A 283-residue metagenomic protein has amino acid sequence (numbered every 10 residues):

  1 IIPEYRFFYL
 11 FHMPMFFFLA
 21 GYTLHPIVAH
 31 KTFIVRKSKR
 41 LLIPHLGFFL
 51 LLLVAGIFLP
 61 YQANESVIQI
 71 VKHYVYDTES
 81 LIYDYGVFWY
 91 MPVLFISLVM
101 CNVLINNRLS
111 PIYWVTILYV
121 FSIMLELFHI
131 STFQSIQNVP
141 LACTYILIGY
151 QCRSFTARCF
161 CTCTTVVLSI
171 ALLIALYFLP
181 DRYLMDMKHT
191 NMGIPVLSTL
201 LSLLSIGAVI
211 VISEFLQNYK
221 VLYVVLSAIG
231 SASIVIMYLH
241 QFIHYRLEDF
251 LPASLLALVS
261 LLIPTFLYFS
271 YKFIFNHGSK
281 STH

Functional and structural regions predicted by a protein language model:
I1-H283: Alpha-helical transmembrane segments and their immediate juxtamembrane cytosolic regions
